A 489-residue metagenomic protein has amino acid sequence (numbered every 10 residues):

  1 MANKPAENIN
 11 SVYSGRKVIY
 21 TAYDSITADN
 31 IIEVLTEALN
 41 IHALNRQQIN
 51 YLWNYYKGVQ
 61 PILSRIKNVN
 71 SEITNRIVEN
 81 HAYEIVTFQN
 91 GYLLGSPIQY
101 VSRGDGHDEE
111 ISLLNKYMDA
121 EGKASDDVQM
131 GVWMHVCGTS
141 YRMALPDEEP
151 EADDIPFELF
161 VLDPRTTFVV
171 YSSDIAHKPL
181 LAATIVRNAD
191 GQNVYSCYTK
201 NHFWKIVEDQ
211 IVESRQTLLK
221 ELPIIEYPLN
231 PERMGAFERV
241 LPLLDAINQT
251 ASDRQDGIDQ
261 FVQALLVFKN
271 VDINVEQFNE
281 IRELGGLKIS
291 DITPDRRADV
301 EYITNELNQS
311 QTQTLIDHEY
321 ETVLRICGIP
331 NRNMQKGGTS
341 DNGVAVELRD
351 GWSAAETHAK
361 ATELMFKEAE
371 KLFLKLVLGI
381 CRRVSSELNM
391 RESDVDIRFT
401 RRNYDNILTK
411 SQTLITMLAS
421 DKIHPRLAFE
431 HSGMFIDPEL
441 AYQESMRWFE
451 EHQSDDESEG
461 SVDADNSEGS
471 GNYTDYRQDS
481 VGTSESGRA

Functional and structural regions predicted by a protein language model:
M1-F157, S480-A489: Extended, helix-rich architectural segments
M1-Y56, P231-L241, K269-R297, N333-W352 (+1 more regions): Short N-terminal secondary-structure initiator segments
N8, N30, V34, E109-Y117 (+8 more regions): Exposed alpha-helical structural elements
K57, G95, S102, M130 (+2 more regions): Conserved aromatic-histidine-acidic binding/catalytic patches
G106-E110, M118-G122, D126, M134 (+6 more regions): Short amphipathic alpha-helical segments
V128-R233: Extended, regular secondary-structure scaffolds
V212-D350: Extended, charged amphipathic alpha-helical segments
N279-R296, Q311, H318-A489: C-terminal helix-loop subdomains that flank or include functional centers
